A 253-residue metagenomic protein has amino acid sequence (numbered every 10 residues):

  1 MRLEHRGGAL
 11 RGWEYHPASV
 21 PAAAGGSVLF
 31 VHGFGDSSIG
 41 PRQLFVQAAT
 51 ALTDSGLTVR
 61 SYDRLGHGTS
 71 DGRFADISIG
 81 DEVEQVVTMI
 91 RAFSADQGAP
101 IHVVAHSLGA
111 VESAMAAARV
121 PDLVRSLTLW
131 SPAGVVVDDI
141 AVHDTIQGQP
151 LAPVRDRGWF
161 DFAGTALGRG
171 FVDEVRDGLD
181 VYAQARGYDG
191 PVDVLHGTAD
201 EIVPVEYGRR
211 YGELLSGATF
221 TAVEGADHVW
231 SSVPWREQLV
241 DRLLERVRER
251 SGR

Functional and structural regions predicted by a protein language model:
M1-G26: N-terminal cap/lid segment of alpha/beta-hydrolase-fold proteins
H5, L10, A116-A118, D122-R253: The alpha/beta-hydrolase serine catalytic core
A18-D63: Short, surface-exposed "cap/lid" segments of acyl-processing enzymes
F34, T58, D63-G68, R73 (+2 more regions): Short beta-to-alpha linker loops that shape the active-site pocket of alpha/beta-hydrolase fold enzymes
G40-R42, S70-F74, V205-E206: Conserved catalytic-core motifs of eukaryotic protein kinase domains, centered on the activation segment
H67-G98: Catalytic nucleophile-loop/oxyanion-hole region of alpha/beta-hydrolase and closely related hydrolase-like folds
V103-A105, W130: Short beta-strand immediately N-terminal to the catalytic nucleophile in serine-hydrolase-like folds
A105-S113: Gly/Ala-rich beta-loop-alpha elbow adjacent to hydrolase catalytic centers
